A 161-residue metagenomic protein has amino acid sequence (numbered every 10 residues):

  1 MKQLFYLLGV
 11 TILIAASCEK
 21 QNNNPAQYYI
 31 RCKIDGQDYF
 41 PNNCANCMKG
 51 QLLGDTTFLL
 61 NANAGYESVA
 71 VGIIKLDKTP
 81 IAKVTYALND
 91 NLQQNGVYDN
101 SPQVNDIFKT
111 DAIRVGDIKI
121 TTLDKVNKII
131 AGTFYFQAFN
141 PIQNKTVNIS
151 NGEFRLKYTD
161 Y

Functional and structural regions predicted by a protein language model:
Q3-Y6, T11-D38: Bacterial Sec-dependent N-terminal signal peptides
N23-P25, D111-I113, V147: Short solvent-exposed loop/turn micro-motifs enriched in small/polar/acidic residues
I30, D38, C44-I129: Surface-exposed helix/loop patches within compact recognition domains
I34-G36, A62-A64, F136-I142: Short acidic, glycine-rich loop/turn motifs
P41-N42, I149: Short capping micro-motif at the N-terminus of alpha-helices
N43-C44, Y135: Surface loops and adjacent helix of pleckstrin homology
K119-Y161: C-terminal or internal capping secondary-structure element at the end of a domain, subdomain, or sheet
